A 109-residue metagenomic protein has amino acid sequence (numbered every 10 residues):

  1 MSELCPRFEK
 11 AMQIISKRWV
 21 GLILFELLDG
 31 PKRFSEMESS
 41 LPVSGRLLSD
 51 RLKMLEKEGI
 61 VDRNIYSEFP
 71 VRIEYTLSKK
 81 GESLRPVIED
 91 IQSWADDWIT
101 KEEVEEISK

Functional and structural regions predicted by a protein language model:
S2-L47, K53, V71-E74: N-terminal helix-turn-helix DNA-binding core of bacterial DNA-binding proteins
E3, R7, S83-K109: Amphipathic alpha-helical dimerization/coiled-coil segments that flank or bridge DNA-binding/regulatory modules
L22, N64-Y66: Conserved acidic donor-binding loop of glycosyltransferase catalytic domains
E36, N64, E103-I107: Short, hydrophobic secondary-structure boundary micro-motifs
S67-D90: Basic, amphipathic "hinge/linker" alpha-helix immediately C-terminal to the N-terminal HTH DNA-binding motif
